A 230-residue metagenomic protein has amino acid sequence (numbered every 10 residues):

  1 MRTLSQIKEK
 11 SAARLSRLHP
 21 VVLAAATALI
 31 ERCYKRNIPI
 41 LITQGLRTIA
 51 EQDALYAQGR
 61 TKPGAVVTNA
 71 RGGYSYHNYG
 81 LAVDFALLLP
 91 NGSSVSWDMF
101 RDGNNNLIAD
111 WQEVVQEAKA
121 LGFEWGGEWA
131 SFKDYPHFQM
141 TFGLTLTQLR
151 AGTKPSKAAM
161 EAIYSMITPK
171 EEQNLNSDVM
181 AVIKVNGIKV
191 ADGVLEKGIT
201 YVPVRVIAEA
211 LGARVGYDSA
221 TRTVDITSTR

Functional and structural regions predicted by a protein language model:
R2-Q44: Active-site acidic/histidine clusters and adjacent loop/turn architecture that either coordinate catalytic ions
S11-P20, S96-I108, D192: Second-shell loop/turn segments in exported
V21-A24, A28, A109-E113, V202 (+2 more regions): Extracytoplasmic/secreted proteins, especially bacterial periplasmic and envelope-associated proteins
N37-L46, E124-F132: Surface-exposed patches in mature extracellular/periplasmic domains of secreted proteins
I42-A57, Y135, T221-T229: Acidic helix-start/capping segments at beta-turn-to-alpha-helix junctions
E51-R71, H137-L146, R230: Charged, often glycine-rich, active-site loop that binds/positions anionic groups
A70-E172: Catalytic cores and adjacent binding grooves of peptidoglycan-active enzymes
S165-R230: Primary recognition of N-terminal secretory signal peptides and signal-anchoring hydrophobic helices
